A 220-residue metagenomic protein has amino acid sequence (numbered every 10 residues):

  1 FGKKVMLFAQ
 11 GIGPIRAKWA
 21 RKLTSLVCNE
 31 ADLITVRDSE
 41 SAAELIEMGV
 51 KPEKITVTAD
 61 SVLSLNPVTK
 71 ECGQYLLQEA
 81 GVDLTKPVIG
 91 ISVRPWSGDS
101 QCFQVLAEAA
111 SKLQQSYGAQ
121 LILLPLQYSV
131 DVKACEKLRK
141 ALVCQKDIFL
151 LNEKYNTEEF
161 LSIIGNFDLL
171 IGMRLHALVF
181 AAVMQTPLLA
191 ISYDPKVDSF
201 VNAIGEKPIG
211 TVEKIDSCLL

Functional and structural regions predicted by a protein language model:
F1-L220: Active-site anion-handling motifs in enzyme catalytic cores
